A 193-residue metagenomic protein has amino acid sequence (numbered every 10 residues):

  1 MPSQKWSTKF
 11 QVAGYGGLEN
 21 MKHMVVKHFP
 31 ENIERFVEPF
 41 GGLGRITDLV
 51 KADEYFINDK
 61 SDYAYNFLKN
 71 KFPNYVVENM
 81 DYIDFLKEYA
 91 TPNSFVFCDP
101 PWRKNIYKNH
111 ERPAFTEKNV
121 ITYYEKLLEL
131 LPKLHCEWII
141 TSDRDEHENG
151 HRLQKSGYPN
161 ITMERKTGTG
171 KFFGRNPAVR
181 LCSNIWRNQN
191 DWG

Functional and structural regions predicted by a protein language model:
M1-G193: Class I S-adenosyl-L-methionine-dependent methyltransferase catalytic core
